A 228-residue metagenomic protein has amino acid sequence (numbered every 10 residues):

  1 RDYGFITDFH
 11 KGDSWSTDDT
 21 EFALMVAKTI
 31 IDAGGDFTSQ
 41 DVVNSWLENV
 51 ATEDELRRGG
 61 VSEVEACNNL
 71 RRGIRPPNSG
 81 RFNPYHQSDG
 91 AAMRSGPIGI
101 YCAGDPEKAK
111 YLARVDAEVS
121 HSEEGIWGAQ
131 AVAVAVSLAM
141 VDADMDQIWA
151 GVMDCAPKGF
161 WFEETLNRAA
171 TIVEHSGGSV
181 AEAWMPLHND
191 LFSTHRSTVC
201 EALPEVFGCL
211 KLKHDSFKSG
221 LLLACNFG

Functional and structural regions predicted by a protein language model:
R1-G228: Structured, active/binding-site neighborhoods that engage oxygen-rich ligands
